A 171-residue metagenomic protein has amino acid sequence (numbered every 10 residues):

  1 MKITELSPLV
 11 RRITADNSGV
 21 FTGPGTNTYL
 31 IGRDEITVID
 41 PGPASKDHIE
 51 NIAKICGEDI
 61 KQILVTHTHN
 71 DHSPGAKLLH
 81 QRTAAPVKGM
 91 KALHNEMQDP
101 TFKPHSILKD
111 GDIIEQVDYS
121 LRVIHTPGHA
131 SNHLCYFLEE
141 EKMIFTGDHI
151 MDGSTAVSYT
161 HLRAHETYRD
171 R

Functional and structural regions predicted by a protein language model:
M1-I3, A84, R169-R171: Accessory terminal helices/loops
K2-I55, C135-H149: Conserved beta-strand hairpin/beta-sheet module of binuclear metal-dependent hydrolase folds, prominently
R12, L30, G111-E139: Core dinuclear metal-dependent hydrolase active-site scaffold
G19-P24, P43-R122, K142, D152: Active-site HxH/HxHxD metal-binding segment of metal-dependent hydrolases
H67, H129, D148: Conserved G/P- and acidic residue-centered "switch" motifs that form tight phosphate/ATP-binding loops in soluble
P127-G128, Y159-R163: Active-site glycine- and acidic-residue-rich loops that bind and position anionic ligands or nucleotide-like cofactors
M151-Y159: Surface-exposed cleft-lining segments at the edges of enzyme active sites
H161-A164, Y168-R171: Single conserved hydrophobic/aromatic residue that forms the stacking wall/gate of nucleotide- or nucleobase-binding
